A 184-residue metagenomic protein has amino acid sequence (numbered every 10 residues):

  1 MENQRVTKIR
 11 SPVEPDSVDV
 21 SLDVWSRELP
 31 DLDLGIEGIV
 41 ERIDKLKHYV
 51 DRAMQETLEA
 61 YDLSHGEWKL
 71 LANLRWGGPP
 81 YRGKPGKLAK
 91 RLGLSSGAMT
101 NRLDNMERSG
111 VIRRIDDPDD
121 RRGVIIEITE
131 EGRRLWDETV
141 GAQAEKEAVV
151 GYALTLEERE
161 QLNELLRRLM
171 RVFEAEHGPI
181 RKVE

Functional and structural regions predicted by a protein language model:
M1-Y61: N-terminal leader segment of winged-helix/HTH proteins
T7, E158-E184: Exposed, interaction-prone assembly regions rather than primary DNA-binding/catalytic cores
L32, L63-H65, I128, L154: Alpha-helical hairpin
L34, D44, H48-S95, H177 (+1 more regions): N-terminal helix-turn-helix DNA-binding core of bacterial DNA-binding proteins
V40-I43, L74, R134, L169: Short alpha-helical scaffolding segments that buttress acidic/His motifs in well-ordered protein cores
K47, W136, M170-F173: A structural signal for well-ordered alpha-helices, especially hydrophobic packing surfaces of coiled-coils
L103-E164: Charged, amphipathic alpha-helical coiled-coil/dimerization segments
